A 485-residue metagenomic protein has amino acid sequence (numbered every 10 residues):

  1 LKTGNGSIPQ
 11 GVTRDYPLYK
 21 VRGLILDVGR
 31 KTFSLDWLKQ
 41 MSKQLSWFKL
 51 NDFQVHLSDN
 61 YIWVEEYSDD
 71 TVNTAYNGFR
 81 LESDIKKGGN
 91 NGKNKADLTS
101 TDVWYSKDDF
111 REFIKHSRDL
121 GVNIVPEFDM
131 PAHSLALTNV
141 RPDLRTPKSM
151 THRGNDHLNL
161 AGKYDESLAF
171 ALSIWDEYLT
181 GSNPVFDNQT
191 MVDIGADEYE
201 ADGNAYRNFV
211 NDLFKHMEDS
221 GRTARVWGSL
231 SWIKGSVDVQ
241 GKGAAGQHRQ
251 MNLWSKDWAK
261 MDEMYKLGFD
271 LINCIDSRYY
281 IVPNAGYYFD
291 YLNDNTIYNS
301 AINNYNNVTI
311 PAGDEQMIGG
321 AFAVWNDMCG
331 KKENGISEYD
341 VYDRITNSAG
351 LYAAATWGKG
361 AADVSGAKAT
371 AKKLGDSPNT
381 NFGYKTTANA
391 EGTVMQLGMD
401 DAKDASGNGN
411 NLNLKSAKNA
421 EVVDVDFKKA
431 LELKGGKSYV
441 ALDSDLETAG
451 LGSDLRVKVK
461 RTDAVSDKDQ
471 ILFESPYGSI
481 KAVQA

Functional and structural regions predicted by a protein language model:
L1-N155, E166, E177-Q189: Feature activates predominantly on carbohydrate-active enzymes
L24, L45, I124, I194 (+4 more regions): Conserved, mostly hydrophobic/aromatic
N139-D143, P147-Q250, W254-G268: Active-site neighborhood of glycoside hydrolase catalytic domains
V237-R249, S255-G398: Flexible, acidic glycine-rich loops studded with aromatic residues
E391-Q396, S444-D463, G478-K481: A carbohydrate-recognition surface predominantly in extracellular/luminal proteins
G398-E421: Short, tryptophan-glycine- and acidic/Ser/Thr-enriched carbohydrate-recognition patches
N408-N410, L455-K458, S466-S479: Aromatic-rich beta-strand patches that line glycan-recognition/binding surfaces of extracellular proteins
V422-K437: Short carbohydrate-recognition loop motifs
